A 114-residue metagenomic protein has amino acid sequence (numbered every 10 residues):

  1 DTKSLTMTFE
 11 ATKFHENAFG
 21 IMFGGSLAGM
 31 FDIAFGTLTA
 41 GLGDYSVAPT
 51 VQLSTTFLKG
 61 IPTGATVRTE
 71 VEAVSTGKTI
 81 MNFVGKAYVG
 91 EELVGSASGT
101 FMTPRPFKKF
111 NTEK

Functional and structural regions predicted by a protein language model:
D1-M22: Catalytic strand-loop segment that frames the active site of acyl-thioester-processing enzymes
K3, V47-P49, A65, T79 (+1 more regions): Residue-level preference for beta-strand/loop junctions
L5-M7, L53, T69, F83 (+1 more regions): Hydrophobic residues positioned within well-ordered beta-strands of beta-sheet architectures
F9-A11, F57, T103: Hydrophobic residues in beta-strands and at strand termini
N17, T39-A40, K108: A short, acidic/glycine-rich surface segment
F19-G36: Compact, glycine-rich, soluble single-domain proteins
G36-R68: Hydrophobic beta-strand-centered segment that forms part of the acyl-chain substrate-binding groove
I61-T63, E72-K114: HotDog/MaoC-like acyl-thioester-processing domains
